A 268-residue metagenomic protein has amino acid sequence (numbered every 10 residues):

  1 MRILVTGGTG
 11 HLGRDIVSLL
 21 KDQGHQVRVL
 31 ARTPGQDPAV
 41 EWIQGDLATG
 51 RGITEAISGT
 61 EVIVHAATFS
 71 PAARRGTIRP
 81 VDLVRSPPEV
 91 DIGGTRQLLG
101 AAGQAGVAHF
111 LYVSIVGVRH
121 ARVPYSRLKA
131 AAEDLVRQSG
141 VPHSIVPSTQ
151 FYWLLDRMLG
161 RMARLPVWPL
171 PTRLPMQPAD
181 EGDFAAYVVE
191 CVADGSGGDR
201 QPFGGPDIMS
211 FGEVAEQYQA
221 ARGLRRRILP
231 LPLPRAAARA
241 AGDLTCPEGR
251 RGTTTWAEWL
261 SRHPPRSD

Functional and structural regions predicted by a protein language model:
M1-H25: N-terminal Rossmann NAD(P)H-binding glycine-rich loop of SDR-like oxidoreductase domains
R2, T9-H11, G182-D268: Mid/C-terminal beta-alpha module of Rossmann-like enzyme folds, strongest in SDR-family dehydrogenases/epimerases
T6, L30, A66-A67, F110-I115 (+1 more regions): SDR active-site strand-loop-helix element
V29-Q36, L233-R235: Short, polar loop motifs at secondary-structure junctions
R32-A105, I115-H120: NAD(P)H-binding glycine-rich loop region in Rossmannoid oxidoreductase-like domains and their noncatalytic homologs
P88-I92, R122-E133, L174-G182, G205-I208 (+1 more regions): Short-chain dehydrogenase/reductase
G94, P147-L154, L170-E190: Substrate-positioning beta->alpha
S114, R119, A131-L154: Conserved beta-loop-beta element that borders a ligand/cofactor-binding pocket
